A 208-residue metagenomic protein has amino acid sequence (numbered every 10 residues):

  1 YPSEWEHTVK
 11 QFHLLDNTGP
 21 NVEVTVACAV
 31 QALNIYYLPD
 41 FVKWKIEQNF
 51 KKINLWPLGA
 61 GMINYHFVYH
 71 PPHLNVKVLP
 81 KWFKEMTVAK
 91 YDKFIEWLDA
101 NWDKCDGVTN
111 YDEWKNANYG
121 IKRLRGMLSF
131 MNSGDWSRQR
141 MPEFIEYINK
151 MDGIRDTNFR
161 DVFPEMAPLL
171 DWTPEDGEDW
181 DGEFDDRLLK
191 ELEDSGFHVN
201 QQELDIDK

Functional and structural regions predicted by a protein language model:
Y1-K208: Radical SAM enzyme [4Fe-4S]-AdoMet core and its adjacent flexible, acidic and glycine-rich loops/tails across
